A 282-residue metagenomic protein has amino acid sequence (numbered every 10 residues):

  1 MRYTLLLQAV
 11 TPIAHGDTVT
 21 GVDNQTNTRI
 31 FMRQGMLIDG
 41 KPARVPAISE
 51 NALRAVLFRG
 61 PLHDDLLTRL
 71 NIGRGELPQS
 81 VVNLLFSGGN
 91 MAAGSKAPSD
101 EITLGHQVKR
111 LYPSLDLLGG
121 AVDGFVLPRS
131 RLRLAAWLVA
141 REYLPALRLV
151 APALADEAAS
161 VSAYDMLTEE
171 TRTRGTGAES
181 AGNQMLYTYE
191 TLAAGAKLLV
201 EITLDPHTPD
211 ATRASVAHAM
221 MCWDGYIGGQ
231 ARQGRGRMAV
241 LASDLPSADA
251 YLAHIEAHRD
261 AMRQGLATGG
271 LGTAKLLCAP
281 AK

Functional and structural regions predicted by a protein language model:
M1-K282: RNA-binding basic/glycine-rich loop and surface signature characteristic of RAMP-family CRISPR effectors
